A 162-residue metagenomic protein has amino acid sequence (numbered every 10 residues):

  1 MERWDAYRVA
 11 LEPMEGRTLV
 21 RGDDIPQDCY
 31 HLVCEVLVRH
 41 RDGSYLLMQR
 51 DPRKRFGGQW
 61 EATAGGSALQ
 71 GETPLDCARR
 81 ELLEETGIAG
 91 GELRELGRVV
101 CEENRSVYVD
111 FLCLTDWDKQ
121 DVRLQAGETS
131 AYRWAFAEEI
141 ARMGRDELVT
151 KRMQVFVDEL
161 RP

Functional and structural regions predicted by a protein language model:
M1-E35, R41: Acidic, metal-coordinating catalytic segment for phosphate/diphosphate chemistry, firing primarily on the Nudix
V9-G16, G43, G58, G87 (+1 more regions): Detector for glycine-centered tight turns/loop "hinges" at secondary-structure junctions
G16-R17, M48, R98: Residue-level detector of high-confidence beta-strand sites
D28, K54-F56, E102-N104: Short glycine/serine/proline-enriched coil/turn segments at secondary-structure junctions
D28, L37, D121-Q125: Short secondary-structure boundary/capping segments
V33-A64: A glycine-rich, hydrophobic loop/mini-helix early in the fold
G66-K151: Unchanged
V149-P162: Charged phosphate-binding loop/patch that engages nucleotide di/tri-phosphates or the phosphate backbone of nucleic
